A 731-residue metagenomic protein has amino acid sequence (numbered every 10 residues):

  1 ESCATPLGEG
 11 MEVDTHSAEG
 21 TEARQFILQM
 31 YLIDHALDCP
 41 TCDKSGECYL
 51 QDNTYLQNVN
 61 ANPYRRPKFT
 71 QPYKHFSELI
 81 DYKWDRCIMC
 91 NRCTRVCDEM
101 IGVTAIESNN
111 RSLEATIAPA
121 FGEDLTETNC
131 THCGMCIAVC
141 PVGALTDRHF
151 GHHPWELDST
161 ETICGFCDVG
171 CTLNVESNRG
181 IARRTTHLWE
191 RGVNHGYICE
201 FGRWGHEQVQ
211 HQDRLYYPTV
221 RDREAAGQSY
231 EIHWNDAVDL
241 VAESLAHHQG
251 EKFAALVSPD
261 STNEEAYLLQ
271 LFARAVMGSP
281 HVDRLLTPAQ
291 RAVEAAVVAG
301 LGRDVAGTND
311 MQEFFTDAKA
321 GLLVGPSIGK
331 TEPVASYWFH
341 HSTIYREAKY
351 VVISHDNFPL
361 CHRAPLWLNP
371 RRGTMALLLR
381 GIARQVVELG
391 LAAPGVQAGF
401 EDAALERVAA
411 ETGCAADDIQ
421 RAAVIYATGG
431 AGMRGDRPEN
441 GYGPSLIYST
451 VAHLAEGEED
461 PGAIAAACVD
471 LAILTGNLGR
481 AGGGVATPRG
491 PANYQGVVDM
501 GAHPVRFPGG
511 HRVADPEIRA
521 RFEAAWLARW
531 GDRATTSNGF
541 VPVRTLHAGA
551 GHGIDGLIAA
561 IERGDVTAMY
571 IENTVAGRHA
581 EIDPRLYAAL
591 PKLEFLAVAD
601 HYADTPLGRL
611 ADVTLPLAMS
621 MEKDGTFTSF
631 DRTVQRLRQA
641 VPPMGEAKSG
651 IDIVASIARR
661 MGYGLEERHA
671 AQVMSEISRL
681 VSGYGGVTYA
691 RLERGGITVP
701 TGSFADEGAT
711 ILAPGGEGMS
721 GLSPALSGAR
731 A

Functional and structural regions predicted by a protein language model:
E1-C133, I137-G165, V169-C171, N178-I181: Fe-S ferredoxin-like electron-transfer domains and their immediately adjacent linker/connector regions across
E9-D14, G122, H362-P370, P616-A618 (+2 more regions): Short beta-alpha connecting loops at secondary-structure transitions that line or flank enzyme active sites
G20, R24, M375, L379 (+2 more regions): Short, charged, low-complexity patches
A36, C90, R95, G151-K623 (+4 more regions): Catalytic alpha/large subunits of respiratory electron-transfer oxidoreductases, centered on bis-MGD molybdoenzymes
Y64-Y73, V298-G300, D515, R636-L637: Surface-exposed acidic, glycine/proline-enriched linker/cap segments that occur as 15-30-residue helix-coil
V451-E456, Q639-A647: A short glycine-threonine-serine/GTX helix/turn-capping micro-motif
G625-F627: Membrane-interface amphipathic/re-entrant loop segments adjacent to transmembrane helices in multi-pass membrane
M644-L680: Extracellular/periplasmic ligand-binding modules, especially the Venus flytrap/periplasmic-binding
